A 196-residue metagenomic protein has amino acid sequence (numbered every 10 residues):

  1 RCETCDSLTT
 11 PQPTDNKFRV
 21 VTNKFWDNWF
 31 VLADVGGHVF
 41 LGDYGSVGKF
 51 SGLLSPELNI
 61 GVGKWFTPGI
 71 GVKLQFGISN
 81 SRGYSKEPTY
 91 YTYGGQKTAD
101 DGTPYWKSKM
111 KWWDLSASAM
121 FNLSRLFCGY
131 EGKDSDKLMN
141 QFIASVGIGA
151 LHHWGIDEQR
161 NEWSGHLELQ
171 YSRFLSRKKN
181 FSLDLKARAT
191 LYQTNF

Functional and structural regions predicted by a protein language model:
R1-G63: Short glycine/proline- and aromatic-enriched beta-strand/turn motifs that initiate or cap beta-hairpins
T22, L54, G61-G63, M120-S124 (+1 more regions): Transmembrane beta-barrel domains of outer membrane proteins
W29-V31, P56-I60, W113-A117, W163-L169: Hydrophobic, lipid-facing positions within transmembrane beta-strands of outer-membrane proteins
F30, G71, I143, Q170 (+1 more regions): Membrane-spanning beta-strand positions in outer-membrane beta-barrel proteins
V31-D43, I78-S79, Q141-W154, A187-Q193: Transmembrane beta-strand segments that form the barrel wall of outer-membrane beta-barrel proteins
V47-L53, W154-S164, F196: Solvent-exposed loop/turn segments connecting transmembrane beta-strands in outer-membrane beta-barrel proteins
P68-G165, L175-K179: Gram-negative (and chloroplast) outer-membrane scaffold detector with strong preference for beta-barrel transmembrane
S164-F196: Extended serine/threonine-enriched, polar tracts that run as long, contiguous segments within proteins
